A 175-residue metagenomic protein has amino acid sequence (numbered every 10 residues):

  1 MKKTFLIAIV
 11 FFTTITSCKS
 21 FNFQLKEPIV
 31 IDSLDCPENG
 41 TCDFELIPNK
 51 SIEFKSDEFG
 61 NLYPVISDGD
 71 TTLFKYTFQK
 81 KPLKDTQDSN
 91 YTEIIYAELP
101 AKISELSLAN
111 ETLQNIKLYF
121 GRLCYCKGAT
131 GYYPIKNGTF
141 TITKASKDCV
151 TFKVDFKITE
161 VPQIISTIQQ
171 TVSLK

Functional and structural regions predicted by a protein language model:
M1-S33: Bacterial Sec-dependent N-terminal signal peptides
F5-L6, N22, F74, F78 (+1 more regions): Intrinsically disordered, low-complexity segments enriched in glycine/proline and serine/threonine
V10, N22, G40, L46 (+2 more regions): Extracellular/secretory pathway and lumenal proteins
T16, L34, G40, R122-C124 (+1 more regions): Secreted/extracellular small peptides and ectodomain modules produced from precursors
S20-D70: N-terminal export/targeting and maturation segments
K26, I52, E58-F140: Surface-exposed helix/loop patches within compact recognition domains
T141-K175: C-terminal or internal capping secondary-structure element at the end of a domain, subdomain, or sheet
